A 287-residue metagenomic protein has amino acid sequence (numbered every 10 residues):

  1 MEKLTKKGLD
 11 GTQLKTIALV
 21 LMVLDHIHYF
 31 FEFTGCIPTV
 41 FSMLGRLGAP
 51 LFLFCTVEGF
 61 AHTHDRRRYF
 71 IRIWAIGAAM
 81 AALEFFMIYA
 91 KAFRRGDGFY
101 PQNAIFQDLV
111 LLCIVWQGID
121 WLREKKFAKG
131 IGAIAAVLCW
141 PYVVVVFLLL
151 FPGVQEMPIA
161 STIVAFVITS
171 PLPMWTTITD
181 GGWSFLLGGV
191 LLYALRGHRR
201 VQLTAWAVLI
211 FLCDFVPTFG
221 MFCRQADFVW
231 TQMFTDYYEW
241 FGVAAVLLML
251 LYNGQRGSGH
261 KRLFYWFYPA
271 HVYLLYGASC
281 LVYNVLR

Functional and structural regions predicted by a protein language model:
M1-R287: Alpha-helical transmembrane segments and their immediate juxtamembrane cytosolic regions
